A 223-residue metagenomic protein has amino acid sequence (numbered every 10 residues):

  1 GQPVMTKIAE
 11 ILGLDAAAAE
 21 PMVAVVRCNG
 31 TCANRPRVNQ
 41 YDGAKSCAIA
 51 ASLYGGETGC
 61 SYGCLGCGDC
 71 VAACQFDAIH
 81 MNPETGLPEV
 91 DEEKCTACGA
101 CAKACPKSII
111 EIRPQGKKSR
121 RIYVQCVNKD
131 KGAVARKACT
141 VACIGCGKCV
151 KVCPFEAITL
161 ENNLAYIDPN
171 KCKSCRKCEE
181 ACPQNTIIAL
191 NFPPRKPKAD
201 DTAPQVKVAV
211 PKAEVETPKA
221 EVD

Functional and structural regions predicted by a protein language model:
G1-C146, V150-V152, A181, N185-I188 (+1 more regions): Ferredoxin-type iron-sulfur electron-transfer modules and their immediate structural context
L87, N163-L164: Short beta-strand element(s) in the Bergerat
K148, P154, I158-L160, Y166: Strongly charged, low-complexity linkers/loops
